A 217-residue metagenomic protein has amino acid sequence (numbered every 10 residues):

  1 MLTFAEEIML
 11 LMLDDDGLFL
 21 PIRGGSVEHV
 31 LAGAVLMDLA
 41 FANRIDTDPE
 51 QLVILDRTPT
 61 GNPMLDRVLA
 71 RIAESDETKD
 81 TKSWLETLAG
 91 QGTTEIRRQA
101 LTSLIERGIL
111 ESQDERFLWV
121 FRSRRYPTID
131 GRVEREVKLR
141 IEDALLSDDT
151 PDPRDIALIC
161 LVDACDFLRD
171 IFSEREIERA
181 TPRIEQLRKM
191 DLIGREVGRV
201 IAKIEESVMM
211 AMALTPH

Functional and structural regions predicted by a protein language model:
M1-G92, R199, E205-H217: Short, amphipathic alpha-helical interface elements at domain boundaries that mediate macromolecular binding
L36-L39, A100-L104, A157-D166: Short, structured motif recognition centered on aromatic/hydrophobic residues
P49-L52, D114-W119: Short, Lys/Arg-rich nucleic-acid/phosphate-binding segment
D56-R98, E106, W119-L158, L168: Short, amphipathic alpha-helical interaction segments positioned at domain boundaries
I105-D114: Hydrophobic, aromatic-enriched interface-forming segments
R125-H217: Glycine-rich, aromatic-bearing surface loops/beta-hairpins
